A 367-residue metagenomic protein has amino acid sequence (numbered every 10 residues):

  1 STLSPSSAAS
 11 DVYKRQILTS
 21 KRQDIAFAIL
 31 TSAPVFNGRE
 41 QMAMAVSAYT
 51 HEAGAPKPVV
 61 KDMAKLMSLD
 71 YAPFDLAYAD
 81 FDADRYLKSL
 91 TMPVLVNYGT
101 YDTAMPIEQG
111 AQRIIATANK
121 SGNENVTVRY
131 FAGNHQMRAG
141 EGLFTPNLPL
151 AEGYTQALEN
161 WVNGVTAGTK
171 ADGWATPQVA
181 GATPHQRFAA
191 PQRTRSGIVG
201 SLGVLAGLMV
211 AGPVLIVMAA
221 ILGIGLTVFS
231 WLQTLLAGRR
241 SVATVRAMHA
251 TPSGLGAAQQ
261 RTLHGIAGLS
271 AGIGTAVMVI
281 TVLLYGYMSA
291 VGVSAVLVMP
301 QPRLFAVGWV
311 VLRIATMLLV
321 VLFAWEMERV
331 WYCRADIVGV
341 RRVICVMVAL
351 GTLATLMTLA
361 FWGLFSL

Functional and structural regions predicted by a protein language model:
T2-A9, Y13: Single conserved hydrophobic/aromatic residue that forms the stacking wall/gate of nucleotide- or nucleobase-binding
K14-Q23, A28: Short glycine-enriched nucleophile-adjacent loop and the immediately C-terminal alpha-helix near the catalytic center
Q23-F27, T91-P93, E124-V126: Loop/turn elements at helix/coil->beta-strand transitions in domains of secreted/extracellular proteins
I29-R39: Active-site nucleophile loop of the alpha/beta-hydrolase fold
A45-R85: Mobile cap/lid helix-loop segments that gate and shape the active-site cleft of serine hydrolases
L90, V96-Y98, D102: Short beta-strand/loop motif that positions the catalytic acidic residue of the alpha/beta-hydrolase fold
P106-T117: Short alpha-helix in the alpha/beta-hydrolase fold that links the catalytic acid
N123-E124, A132-Q136, G140-V346, L350-L367: Alpha/beta-hydrolase-fold serine-hydrolase catalytic core, especially in secreted/extracellular enzymes
